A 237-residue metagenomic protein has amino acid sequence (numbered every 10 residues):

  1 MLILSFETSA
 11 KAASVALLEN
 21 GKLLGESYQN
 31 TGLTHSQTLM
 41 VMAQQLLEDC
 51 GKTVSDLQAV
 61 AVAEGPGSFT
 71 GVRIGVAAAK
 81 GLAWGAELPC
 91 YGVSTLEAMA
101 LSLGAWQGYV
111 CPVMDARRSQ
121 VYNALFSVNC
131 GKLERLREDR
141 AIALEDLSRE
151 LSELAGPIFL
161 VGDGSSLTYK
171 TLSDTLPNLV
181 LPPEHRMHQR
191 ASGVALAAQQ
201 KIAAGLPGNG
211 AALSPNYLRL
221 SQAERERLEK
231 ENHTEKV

Functional and structural regions predicted by a protein language model:
M1-E64, H188-Q189: N-terminal beta-alpha supersecondary unit
K22, T34, P89-H188, Y217 (+2 more regions): Surface "functional belts" at beta-alpha junctions
N30-T38, F69-R73, A77, S94 (+1 more regions): Residues at secondary-structure transition points
L46-C50, G85, L103, A191-I202: Stable alpha-helical structural segments in soluble proteins, enriched in small hydrophobic residues
E48-D56, W84-T95: Phosphate-handling active-site elements
A61-C90: DPxDG-like acidic metal-binding loop motif
P182-V237: Acyltransferase
